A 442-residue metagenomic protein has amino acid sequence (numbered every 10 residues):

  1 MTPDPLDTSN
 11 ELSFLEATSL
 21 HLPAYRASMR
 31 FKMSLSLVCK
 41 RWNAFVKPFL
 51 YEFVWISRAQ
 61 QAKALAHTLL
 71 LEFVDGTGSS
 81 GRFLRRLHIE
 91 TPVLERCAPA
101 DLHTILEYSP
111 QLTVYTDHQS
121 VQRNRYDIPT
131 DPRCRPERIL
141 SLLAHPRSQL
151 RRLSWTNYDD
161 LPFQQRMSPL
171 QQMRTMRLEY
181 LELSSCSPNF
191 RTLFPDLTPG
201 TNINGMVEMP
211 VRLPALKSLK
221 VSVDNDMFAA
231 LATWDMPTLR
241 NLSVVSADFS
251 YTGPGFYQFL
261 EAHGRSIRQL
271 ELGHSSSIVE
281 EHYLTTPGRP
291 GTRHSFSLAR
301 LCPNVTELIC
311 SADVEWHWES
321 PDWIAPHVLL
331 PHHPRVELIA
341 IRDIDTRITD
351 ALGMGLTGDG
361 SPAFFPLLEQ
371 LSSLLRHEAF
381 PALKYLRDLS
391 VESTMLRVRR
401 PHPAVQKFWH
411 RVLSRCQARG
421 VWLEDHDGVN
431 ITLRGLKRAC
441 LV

Functional and structural regions predicted by a protein language model:
M1-D101, Q111, N124-R125, V279: Hydrophobic regular-secondary-structure patch
M1-D4, R85-T91, T116-S120, S185 (+4 more regions): Short loop/turn segments at strand-loop or loop-helix junctions that form parts of catalytic or ligand-binding pockets
P3-S9, A17-Y25, E72-S79, P136-H145 (+3 more regions): Alpha-helix termini
D4, S297-V442: Leucine-rich solenoid repeat modules
D4-R30, R123-R133, R191-G200, V279-G291 (+3 more regions): Short, flexible/disordered intra-domain loops and linkers
F45, F49, F53, S222 (+3 more regions): Residue-level signature of the C-terminal ends
A59-T77, E90-Q269, G273-S297: Leucine-rich repeat
